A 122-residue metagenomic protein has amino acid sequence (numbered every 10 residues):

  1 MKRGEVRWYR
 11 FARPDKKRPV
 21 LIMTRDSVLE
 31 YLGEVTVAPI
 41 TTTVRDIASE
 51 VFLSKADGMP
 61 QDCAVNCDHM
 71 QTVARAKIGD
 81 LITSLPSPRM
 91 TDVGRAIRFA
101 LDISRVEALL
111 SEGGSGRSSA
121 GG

Functional and structural regions predicted by a protein language model:
F11, D15-K55: Compact nucleic-acid interaction/catalytic patches
D57-G122: C-terminal terminal-subdomain/extension
